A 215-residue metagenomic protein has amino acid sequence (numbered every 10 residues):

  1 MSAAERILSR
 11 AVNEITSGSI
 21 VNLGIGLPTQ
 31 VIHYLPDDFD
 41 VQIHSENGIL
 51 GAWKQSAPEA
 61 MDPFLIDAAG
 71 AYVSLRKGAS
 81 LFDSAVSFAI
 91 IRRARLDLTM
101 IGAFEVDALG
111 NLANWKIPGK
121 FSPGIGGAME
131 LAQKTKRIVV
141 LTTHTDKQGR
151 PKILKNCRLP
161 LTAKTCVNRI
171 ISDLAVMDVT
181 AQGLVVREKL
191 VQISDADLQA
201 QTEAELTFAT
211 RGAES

Functional and structural regions predicted by a protein language model:
M1-R76: N-terminal active-site beta-alpha-beta segment that forms phosphate/nucleotide-binding and substrate-recognition loops
S2-R6, P58-S215: Conserved phosphate- and dinucleotide-binding cores of soluble alpha/beta proteins, encompassing both enzyme active
